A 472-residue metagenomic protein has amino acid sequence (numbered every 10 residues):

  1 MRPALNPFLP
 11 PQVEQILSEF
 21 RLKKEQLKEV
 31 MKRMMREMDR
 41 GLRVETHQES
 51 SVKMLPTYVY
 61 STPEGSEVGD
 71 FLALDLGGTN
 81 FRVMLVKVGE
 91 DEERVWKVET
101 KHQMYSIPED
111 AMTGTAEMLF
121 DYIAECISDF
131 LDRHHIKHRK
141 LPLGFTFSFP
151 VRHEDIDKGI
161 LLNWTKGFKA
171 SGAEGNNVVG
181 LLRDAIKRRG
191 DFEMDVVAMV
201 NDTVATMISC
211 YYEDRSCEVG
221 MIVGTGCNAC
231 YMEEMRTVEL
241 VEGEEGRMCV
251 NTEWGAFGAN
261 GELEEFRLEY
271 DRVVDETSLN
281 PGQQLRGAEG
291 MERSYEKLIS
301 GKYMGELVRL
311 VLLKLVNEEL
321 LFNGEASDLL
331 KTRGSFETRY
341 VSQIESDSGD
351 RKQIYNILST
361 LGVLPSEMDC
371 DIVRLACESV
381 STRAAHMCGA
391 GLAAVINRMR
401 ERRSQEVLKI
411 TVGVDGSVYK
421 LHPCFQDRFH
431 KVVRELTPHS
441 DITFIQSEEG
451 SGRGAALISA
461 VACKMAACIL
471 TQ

Functional and structural regions predicted by a protein language model:
M1-M104, P108-L141, E213, E269-Q472: ATP-binding/phosphotransfer module of carbohydrate and carboxylate kinases, centering on a glycine-rich
F71-D75, K140-G144, V196-V200, E218-I222 (+3 more regions): Short glycine-aspartate micro-motif
G77, S148, V204, G226 (+1 more regions): Anionic group-transfer/hydrolysis microenvironments
F81-V86, A205-S209, G220-M221, C227-E233: Short beta-strand scaffold segments in enzyme catalytic cores
H102-A124, V151-V219, M235-E265, Q426-R428: Glycine-rich phosphate-binding loop and adjoining helix at the ATP-binding site of ATP-dependent phosphoryl-transfer
H138-E193, N201, D214-R215, V223-T225 (+2 more regions): Gly/Ser/Thr-rich active-site cleft segment
F147-H153, T203-T206, G416-K420, G450-S451: Short, internal active-site loops enriched in acidic
G226-C227, R236, F257, R309 (+1 more regions): Short, glycine-/Ser/Thr-/acidic-enriched flexible segments
